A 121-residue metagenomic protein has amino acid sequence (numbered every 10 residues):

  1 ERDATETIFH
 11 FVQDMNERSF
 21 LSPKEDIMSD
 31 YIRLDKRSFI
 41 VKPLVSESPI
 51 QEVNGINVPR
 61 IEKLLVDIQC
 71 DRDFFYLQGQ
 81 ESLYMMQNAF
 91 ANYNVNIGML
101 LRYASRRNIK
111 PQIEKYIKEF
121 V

Functional and structural regions predicted by a protein language model:
E1-E17: Internal, conserved structured core segments that host functional sites
Q13-V121: Hydrophobic alpha-helical interaction segments
